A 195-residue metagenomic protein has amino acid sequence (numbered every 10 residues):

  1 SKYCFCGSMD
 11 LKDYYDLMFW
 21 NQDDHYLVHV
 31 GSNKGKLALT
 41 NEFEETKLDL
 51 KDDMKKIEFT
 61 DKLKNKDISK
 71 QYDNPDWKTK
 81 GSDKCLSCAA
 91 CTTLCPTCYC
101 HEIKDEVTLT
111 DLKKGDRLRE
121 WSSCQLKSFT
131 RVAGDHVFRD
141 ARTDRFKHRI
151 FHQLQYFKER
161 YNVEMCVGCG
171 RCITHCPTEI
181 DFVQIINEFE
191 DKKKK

Functional and structural regions predicted by a protein language model:
S1-N74: Iron-sulfur-associated redox domains of electron-transfer enzymes in respiratory and anaerobic energy metabolism
S1-Y3, L94-P96, V137-R139: N-terminal start-of-chain detector that recognizes signal peptides and the immediate post-cleavage beginning
F5-G7, L86, P96, Q125 (+1 more regions): Secreted/luminal cysteine- and crosslink-motif detector
G35, G81-S82, A90: Small-side-chain structural scaffolding
N65-D83, H101-H175, E179-K195: Ferredoxin-type iron-sulfur electron-transfer modules in oxidoreductases and energy-metabolism complexes
C88-A89, C169: A short, glycine-centered helix-capping/turn motif at helix boundaries that positions DNA-contacting or catalytic
A89-E106: Internal helical hairpin/lid segments
